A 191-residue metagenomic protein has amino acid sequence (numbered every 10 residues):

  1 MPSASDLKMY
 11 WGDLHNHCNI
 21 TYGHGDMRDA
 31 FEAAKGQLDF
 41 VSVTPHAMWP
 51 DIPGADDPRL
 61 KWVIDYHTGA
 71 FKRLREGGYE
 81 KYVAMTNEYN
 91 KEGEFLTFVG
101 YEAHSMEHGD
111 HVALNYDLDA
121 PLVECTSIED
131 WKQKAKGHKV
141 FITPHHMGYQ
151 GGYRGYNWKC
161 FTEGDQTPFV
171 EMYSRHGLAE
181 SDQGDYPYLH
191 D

Functional and structural regions predicted by a protein language model:
M1-D191: Extended, charged catalytic domains and RNA/DNA-binding interfaces, predominantly in divalent-metal-using enzymes
